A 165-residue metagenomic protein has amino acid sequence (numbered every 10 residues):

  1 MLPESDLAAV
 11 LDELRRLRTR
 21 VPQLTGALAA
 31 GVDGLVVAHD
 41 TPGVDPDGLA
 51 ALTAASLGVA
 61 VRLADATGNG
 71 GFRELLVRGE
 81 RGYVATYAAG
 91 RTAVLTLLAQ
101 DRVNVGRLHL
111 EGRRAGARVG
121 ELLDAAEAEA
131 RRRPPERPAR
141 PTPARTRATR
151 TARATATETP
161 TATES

Functional and structural regions predicted by a protein language model:
M1-L24, D33-S165: Acidic, low-complexity cytosolic segments
